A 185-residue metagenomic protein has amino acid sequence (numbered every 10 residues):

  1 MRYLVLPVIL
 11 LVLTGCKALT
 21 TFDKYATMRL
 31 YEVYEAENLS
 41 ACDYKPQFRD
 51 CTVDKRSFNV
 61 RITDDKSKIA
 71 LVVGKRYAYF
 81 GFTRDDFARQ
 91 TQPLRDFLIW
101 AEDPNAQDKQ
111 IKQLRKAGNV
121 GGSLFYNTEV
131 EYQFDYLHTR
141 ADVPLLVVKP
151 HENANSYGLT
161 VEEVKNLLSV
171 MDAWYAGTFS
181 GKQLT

Functional and structural regions predicted by a protein language model:
M1-A18: Sec-dependent bacterial lipoprotein signal peptides
C16-T185: Positively charged, low-complexity terminal tracts and the immediately adjacent first secondary-structure elements
